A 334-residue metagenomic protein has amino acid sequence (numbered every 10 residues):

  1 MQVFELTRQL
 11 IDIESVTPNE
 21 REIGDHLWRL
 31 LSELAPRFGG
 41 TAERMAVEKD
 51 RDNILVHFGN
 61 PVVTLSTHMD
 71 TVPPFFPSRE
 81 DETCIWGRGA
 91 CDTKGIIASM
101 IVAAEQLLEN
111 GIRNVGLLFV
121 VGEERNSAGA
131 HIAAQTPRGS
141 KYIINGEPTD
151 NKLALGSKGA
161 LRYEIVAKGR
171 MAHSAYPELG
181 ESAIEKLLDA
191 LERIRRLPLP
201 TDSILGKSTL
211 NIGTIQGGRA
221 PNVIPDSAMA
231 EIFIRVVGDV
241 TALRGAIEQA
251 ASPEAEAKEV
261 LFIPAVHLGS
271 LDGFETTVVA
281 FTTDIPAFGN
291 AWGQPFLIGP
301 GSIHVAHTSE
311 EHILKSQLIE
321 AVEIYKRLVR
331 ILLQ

Functional and structural regions predicted by a protein language model:
M1-A90, I112: Acidic/His- and Gly-rich active-site-bordering loop/insert found across diverse amide/peptide-bond hydrolases
S15, P148, L155, L161-Q334: Metal-dependent amide/peptide-bond hydrolase catalytic core, centered on the "pita-bread" metallohydrolase fold
L55, T64, I85, K141-N145 (+2 more regions): Short glycine-aspartate micro-motif
P73-P74, C84-S99, H173, I298: Glycine/serine-rich anion-binding loops at beta->alpha junctions that coordinate negatively charged ligand groups
D81-T83, A103-L118, I194-S203, K315-S316 (+1 more regions): Phosphate-handling active-site elements
G87-A98, E124, E181-I184, H312-K315 (+1 more regions): Short, conserved micro-motifs enriched in small and acidic residues
A98-R162, D202-S203: Acidic/histidine-rich catalytic neighborhood of metal-dependent amide-processing enzymes
